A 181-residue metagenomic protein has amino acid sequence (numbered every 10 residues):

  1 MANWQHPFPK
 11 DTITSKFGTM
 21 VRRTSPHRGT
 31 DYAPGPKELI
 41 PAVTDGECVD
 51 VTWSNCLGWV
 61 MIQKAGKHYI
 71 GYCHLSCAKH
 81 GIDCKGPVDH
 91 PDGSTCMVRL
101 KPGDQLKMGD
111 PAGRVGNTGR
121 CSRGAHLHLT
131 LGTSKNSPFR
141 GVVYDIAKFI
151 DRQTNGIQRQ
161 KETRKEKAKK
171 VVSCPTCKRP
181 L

Functional and structural regions predicted by a protein language model:
M1-D11, P180-L181: Short, intrinsically disordered N-terminal pre-domain segments
D11-T44: Short glycine/threonine/proline-enriched tight-turn/helix- or strand-capping micro-motif at secondary-structure
T12-T14, G18-R22, C48, S54 (+2 more regions): Active-site/binding-pocket entry motifs
I13, G46, G109-A112: Residue-level preference for non-acidic, small/hydrophobic
S15, D50, H74, R114-N117: A residue-level detector for short acidic-glycine micro-motifs
V21, M61-K64, T95, R99-E166: Conserved, short, structured surface segments that act as functional micro-motifs
S25-H27, A42-R99, G124-T130: Zn2+-dependent peptidoglycan hydrolase active-site motif and core
K165-L181: Short, low-complexity, charged amphipathic interaction modules
